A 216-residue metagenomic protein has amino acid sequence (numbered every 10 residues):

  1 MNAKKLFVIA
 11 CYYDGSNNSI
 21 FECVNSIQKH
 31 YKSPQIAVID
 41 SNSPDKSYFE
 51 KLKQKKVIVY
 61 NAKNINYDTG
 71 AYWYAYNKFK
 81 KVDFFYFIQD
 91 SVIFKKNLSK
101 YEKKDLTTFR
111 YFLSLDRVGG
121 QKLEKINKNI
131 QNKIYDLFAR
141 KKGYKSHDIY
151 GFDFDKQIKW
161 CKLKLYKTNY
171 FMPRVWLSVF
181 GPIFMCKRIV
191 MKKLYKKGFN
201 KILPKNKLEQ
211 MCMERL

Functional and structural regions predicted by a protein language model:
M1-L216: ER/Golgi luminal nucleotide-sugar-dependent glycosyltransferases, focusing on the catalytic module
